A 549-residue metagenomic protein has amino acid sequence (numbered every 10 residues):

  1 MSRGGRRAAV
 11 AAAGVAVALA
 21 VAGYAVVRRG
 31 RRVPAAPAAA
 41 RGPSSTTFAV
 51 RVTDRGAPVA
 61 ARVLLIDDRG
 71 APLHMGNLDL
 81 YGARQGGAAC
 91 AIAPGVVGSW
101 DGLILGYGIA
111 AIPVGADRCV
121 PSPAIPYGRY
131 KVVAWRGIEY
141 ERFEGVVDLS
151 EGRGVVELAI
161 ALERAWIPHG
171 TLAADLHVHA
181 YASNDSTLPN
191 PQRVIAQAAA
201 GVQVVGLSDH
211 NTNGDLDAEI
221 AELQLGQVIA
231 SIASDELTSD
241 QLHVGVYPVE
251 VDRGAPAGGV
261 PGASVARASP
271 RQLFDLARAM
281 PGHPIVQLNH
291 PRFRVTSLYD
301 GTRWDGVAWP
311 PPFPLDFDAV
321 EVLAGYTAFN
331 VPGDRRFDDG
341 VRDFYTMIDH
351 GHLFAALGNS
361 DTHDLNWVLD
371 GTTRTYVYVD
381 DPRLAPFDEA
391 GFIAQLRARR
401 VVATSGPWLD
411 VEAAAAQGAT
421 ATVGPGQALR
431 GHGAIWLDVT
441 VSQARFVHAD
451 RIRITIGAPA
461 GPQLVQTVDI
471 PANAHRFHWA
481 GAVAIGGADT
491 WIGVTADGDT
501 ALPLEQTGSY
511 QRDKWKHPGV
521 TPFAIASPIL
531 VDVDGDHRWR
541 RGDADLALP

Functional and structural regions predicted by a protein language model:
M1-A16: N-terminal Sec-pathway targeting helices
V21-R29: Juxtamembrane cytosolic interface motif at the C-terminal end of transmembrane helices
R28-R41: Ser/Thr/Pro/Gly-rich low-complexity linker/stalk segments immediately outside membranes or between
R41-P43, R51-P121, P126-I167, S183 (+4 more regions): C-terminal functional module detector
G76-C90, G95-V96, H243-G245, V249-V260 (+4 more regions): Active-site gating loops and adjacent loop-to-helix segments of metal-dependent hydrolytic enzymes
R142, R164-T302, G306, P332 (+8 more regions): A metal-dependent hydrolase metal-coordination microenvironment
A200, G226, S239-V244, P314-F317 (+4 more regions): Short, solvent-exposed loop/turn segments at the edges of secondary structure
G206, N211, E321-A324, L530: Residues embedded in well-ordered beta-strands within globular domains across many folds
